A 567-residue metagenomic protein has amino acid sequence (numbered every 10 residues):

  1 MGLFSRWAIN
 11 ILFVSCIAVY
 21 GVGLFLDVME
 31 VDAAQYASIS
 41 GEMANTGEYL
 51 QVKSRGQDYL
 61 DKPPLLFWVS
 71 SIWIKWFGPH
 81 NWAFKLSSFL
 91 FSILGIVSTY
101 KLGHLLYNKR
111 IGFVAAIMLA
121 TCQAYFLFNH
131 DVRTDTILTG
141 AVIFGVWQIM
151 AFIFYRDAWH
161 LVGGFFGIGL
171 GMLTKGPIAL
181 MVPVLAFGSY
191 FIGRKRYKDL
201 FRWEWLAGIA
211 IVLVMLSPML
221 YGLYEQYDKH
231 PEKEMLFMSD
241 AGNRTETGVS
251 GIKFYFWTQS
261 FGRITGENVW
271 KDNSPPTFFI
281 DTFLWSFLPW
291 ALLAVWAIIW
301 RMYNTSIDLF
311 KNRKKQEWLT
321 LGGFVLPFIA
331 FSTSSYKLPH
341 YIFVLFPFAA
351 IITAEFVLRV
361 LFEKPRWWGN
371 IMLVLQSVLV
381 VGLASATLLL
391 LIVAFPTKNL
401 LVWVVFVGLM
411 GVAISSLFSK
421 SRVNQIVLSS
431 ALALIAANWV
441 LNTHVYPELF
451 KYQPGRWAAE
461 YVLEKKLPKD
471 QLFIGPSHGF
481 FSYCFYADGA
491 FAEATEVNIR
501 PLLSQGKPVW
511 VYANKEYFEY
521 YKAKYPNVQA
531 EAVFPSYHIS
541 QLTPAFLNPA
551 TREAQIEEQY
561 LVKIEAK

Functional and structural regions predicted by a protein language model:
M1-W368, L542, Q555-E558: Membrane-integral, polyisoprenol-dependent glycosyltransferases of the GT-C/oligosaccharyltransferase superfamily
S5-R6, V162, I264, W300-K567: Membrane-embedded architecture of ER/inner-membrane glycosylation machinery
